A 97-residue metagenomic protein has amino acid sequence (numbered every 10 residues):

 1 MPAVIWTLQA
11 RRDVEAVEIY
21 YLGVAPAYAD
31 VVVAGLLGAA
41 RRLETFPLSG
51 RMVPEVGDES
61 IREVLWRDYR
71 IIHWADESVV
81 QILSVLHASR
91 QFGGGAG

Functional and structural regions predicted by a protein language model:
M1-I61, V79, G95-G97: Basic, Lys/Arg-enriched alpha-helical interface segments
W66-R70, W74-G97: Enriched for short, Lys/Arg-rich terminal
